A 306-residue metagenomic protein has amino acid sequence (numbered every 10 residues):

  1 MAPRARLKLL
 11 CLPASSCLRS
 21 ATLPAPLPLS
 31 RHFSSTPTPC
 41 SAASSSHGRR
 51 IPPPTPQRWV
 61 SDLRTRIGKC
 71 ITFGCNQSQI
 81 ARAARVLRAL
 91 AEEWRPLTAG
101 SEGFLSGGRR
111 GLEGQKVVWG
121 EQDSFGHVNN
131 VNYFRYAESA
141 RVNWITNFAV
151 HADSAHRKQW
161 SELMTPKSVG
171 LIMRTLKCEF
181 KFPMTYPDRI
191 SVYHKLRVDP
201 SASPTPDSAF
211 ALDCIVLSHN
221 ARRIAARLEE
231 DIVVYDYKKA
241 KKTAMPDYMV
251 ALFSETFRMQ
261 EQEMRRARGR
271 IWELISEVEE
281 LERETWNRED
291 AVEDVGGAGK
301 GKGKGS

Functional and structural regions predicted by a protein language model:
A2-G100, T185-Y186, R197-S306: HotDog/MaoC-like acyl-thioester-processing domains
H32-S44, I145-F210: Hydrophobic beta-strand-centered segment that forms part of the acyl-chain substrate-binding groove
S106-V118: Short amphipathic
G111-E113, R174, D188, L212 (+1 more regions): Core residues of folded domains in eukaryotic genome-function proteins
V117-D153: Conserved, ordered domain cores of eukaryotic regulatory proteins
A137, H194, R222: Residue-level signal for inorganic ion chemistry
